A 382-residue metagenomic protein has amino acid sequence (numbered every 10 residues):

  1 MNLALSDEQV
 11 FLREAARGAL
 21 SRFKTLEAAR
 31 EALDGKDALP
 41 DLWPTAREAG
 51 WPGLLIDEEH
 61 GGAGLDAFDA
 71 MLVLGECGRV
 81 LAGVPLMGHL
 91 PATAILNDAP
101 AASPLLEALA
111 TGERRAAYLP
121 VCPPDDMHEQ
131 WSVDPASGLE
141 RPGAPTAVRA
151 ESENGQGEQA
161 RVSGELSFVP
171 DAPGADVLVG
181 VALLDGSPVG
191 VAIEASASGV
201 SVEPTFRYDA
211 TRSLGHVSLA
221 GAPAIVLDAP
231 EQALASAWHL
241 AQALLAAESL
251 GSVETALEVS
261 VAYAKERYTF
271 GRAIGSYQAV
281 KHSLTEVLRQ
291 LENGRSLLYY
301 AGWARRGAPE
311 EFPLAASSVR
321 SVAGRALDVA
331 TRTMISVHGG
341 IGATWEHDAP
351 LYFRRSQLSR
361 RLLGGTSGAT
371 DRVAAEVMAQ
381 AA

Functional and structural regions predicted by a protein language model:
M1-V80, G112, H239-A382: Alpha-helical interface subdomain recognition
F23, E58, E76-C77, A99 (+9 more regions): Fold-independent oxyanion-binding glycine-rich loops and adjacent beta-strand/coil segments at enzyme active sites
P52-I56, L72-L74, P85, A117-L119 (+1 more regions): Short, conserved beta-strand segments within well-ordered enzyme catalytic domains that often line or immediately flank
A63, P100-I193: Glycine-rich, Trp-frequent "lid" loop and neighboring beta-strands that shape and gate the flavin cofactor pocket
D66-A70, H89, A102: Amphipathic alpha-helical segments in well-structured domains
L72, E76, P91-I95, P104: Generic beta-strand or strand-like secondary-structure segments
G83-A101: N-terminal glycine-rich flavin-associated loop
Q130-G138, V148, F168-V169, E194-V226: Flexible, small-/acidic-enriched active-site or ligand-binding loops
